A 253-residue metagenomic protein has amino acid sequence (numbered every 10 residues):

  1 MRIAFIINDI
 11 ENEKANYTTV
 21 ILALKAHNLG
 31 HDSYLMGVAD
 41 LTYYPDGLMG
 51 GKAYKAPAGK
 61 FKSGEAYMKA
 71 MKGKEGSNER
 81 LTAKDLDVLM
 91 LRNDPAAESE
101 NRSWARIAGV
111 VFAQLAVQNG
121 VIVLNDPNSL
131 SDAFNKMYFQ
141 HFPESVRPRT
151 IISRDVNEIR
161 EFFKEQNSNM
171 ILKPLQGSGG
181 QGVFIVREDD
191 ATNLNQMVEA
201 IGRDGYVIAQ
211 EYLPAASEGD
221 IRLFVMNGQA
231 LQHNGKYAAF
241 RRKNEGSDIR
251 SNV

Functional and structural regions predicted by a protein language model:
M1-A4: Extreme N-terminal starter segment of soluble prokaryotic enzymes
I6, M90-N93, P174: Short, well-ordered coil/turn residues at beta-beta hairpins and beta-strand->alpha-helix junctions within
N8, T19, N157, Q166-S168 (+1 more regions): Phosphate-binding site of ATP-dependent enzymes
E11-L29, Y34-R149: Conserved N-proximal alpha/beta basic substrate-recognition cap immediately N-terminal to, or forming the N-lobe
L81-D85, K164-E165, I201-G202: Flexible, charged surface loops at secondary-structure boundaries
D94-A97, N128-D132, D155-I159, L175-G179 (+2 more regions): Short acidic/polar capping segments at secondary-structure boundaries
E144-N167: Rossmann-like NAD(P)H-binding beta-loop-alpha module
